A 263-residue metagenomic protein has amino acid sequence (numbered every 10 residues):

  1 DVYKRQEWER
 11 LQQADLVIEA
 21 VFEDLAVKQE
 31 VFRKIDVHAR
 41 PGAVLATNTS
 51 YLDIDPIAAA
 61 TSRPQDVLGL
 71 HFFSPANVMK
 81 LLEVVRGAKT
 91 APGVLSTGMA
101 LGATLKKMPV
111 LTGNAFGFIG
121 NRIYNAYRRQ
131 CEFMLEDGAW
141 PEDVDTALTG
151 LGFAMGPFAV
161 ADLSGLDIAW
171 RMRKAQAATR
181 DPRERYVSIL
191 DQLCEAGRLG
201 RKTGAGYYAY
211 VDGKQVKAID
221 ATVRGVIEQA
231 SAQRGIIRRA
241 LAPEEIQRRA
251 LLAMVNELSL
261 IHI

Functional and structural regions predicted by a protein language model:
D1-I261: N-terminal glycine-rich phosphate-binding loop for ADP-containing cofactors
